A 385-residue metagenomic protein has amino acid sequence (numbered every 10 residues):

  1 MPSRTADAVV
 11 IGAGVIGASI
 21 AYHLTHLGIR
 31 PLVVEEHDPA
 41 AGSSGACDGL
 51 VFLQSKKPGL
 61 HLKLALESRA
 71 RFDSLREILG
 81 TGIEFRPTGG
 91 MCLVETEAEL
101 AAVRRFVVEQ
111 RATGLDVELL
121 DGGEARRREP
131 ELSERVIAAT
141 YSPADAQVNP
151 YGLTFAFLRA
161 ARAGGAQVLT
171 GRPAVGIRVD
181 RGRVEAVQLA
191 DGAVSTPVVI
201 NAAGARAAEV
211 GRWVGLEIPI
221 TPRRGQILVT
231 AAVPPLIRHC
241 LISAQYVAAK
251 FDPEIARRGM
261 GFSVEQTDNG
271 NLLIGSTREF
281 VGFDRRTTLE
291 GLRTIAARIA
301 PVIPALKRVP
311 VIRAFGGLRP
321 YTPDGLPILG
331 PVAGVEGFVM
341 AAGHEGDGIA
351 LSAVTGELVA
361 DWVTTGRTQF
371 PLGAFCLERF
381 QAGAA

Functional and structural regions predicted by a protein language model:
P2-I16, L32: Beta1/beta-strand and adjacent pyrophosphate-binding region of the FAD-binding site in flavoprotein oxidoreductases
Y22-H26, G49-F52, T81-R86, G176 (+3 more regions): Active-site substrate-recognition segment that forms the wall of the catalytic cavity or substrate channel
T25-G45: Glycine-rich FAD pyrophosphate-binding loop
D48-R128, G261, E290, R298-I299: Dinucleotide-binding Rossmann-like beta1-alpha1 core, especially the glycine-rich loop that anchors the ADP
K63, L93-A102, Y141-R159, L169 (+2 more regions): Short beta-strand to alpha-helix junction loop
T140-P197: Helical element adjacent to the flavin cofactor pocket in flavoenzyme catalytic cores
P150, D284-A385: C-terminal catalytic lobe of FAD-dependent flavoproteins
